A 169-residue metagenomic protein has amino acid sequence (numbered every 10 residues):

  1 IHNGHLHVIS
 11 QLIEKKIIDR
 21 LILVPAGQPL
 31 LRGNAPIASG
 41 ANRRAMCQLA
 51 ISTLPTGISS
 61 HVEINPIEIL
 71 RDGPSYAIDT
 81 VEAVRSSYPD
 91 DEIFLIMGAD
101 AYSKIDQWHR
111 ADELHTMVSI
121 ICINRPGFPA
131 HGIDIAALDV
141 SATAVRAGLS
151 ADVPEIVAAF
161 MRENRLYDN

Functional and structural regions predicted by a protein language model:
I1-N169: Nucleotidyltransferase catalytic core that binds NTPs
